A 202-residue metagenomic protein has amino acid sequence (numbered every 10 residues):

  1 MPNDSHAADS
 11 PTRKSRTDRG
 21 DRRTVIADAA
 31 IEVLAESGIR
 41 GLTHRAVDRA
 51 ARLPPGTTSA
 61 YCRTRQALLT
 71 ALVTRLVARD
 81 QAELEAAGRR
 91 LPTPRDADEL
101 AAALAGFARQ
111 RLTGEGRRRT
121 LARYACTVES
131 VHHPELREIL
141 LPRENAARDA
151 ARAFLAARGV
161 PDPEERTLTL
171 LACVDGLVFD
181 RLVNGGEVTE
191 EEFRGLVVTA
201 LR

Functional and structural regions predicted by a protein language model:
M1-D21: N-terminal intrinsically disordered/low-complexity leader segments
K14, R19, I31-S37, L53-T57 (+2 more regions): Anionic, Ser/Thr-rich low-complexity intrinsically disordered regions
R22-V33, V47, L72, L76 (+2 more regions): Generic hydrophobic, amphipathic alpha-helix propensity
V25, V33-A71: Helix-turn-helix
R65, L72, L76, D80 (+2 more regions): Hydrophobic/aromatic residues within well-ordered alpha-helical segments
A71, E85-T120, T167-L170: Hydrophobic alpha-helical connector segments
G114-Y124, V131-R158, E165-L168, G195: Amphipathic alpha-helical packing segments from all-alpha helical-bundle domains
R137-L141, A156-R202: Hydrophobic/aromatic-rich alpha-helical bundle segments in the mid-to-C-terminal region
